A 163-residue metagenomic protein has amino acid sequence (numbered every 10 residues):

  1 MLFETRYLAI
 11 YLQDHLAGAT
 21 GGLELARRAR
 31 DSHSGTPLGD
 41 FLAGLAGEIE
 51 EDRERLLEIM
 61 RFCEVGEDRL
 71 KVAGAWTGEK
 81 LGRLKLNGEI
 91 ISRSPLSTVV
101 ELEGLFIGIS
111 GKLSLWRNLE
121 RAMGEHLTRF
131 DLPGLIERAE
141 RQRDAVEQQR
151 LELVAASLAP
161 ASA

Functional and structural regions predicted by a protein language model:
M1-R6, A75-R83, I90, E137 (+1 more regions): Terminal, compositionally biased segments
F3-H33, T98-M123: Alpha-helical bundle segments that constitute or directly flank the non-heme di-iron/ferroxidase center
Y7-H15, T36-E58, T98-L105, T128-A139: Alpha-helical scaffold segments that form or flank carboxylate-/histidine-based iron centers
T20-L23, R27, E50, L57 (+2 more regions): Structural signal for well-ordered, non-membrane alpha-helices
A26, R30, L56-R61, G82-E89: Membrane-helix exit/interface motif
C63-P95: Carboxylate-rich helix-loop segments that flank metal/cofactor sites and access channels in metalloenzymes
L105-A163: Preference for long, well-ordered alpha-helical segments
